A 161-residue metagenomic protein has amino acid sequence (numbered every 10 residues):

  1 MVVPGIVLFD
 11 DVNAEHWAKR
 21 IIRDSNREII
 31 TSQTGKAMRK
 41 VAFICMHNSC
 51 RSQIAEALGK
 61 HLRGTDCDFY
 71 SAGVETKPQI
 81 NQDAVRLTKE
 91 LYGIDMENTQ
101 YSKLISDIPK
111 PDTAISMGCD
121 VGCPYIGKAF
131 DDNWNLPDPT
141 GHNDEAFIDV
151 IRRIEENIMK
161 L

Functional and structural regions predicted by a protein language model:
V2-R27: C-terminal catalytic lobe of FAD-dependent flavoproteins
Q33-L161: Short polar/charged helix/loop
